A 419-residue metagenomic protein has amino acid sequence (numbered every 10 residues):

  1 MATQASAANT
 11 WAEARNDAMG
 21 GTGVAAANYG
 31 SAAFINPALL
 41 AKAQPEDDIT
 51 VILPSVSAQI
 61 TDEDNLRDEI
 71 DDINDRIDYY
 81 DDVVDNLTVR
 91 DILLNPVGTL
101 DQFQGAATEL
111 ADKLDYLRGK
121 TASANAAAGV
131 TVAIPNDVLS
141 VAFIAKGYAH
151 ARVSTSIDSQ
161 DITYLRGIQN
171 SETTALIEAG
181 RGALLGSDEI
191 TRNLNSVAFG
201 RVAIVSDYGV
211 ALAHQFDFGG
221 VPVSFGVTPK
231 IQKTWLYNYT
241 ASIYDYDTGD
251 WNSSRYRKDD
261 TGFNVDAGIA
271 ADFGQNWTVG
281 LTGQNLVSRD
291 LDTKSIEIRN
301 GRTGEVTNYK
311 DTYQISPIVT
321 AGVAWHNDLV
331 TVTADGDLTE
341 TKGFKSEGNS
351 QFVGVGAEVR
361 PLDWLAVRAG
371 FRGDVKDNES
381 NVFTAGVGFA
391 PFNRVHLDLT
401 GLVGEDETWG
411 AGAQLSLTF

Functional and structural regions predicted by a protein language model:
A2-T3: N-terminal signal peptide c-region/cleavage motif recognized by signal peptidases
S6-F419: Subset of outer-membrane beta-barrel
